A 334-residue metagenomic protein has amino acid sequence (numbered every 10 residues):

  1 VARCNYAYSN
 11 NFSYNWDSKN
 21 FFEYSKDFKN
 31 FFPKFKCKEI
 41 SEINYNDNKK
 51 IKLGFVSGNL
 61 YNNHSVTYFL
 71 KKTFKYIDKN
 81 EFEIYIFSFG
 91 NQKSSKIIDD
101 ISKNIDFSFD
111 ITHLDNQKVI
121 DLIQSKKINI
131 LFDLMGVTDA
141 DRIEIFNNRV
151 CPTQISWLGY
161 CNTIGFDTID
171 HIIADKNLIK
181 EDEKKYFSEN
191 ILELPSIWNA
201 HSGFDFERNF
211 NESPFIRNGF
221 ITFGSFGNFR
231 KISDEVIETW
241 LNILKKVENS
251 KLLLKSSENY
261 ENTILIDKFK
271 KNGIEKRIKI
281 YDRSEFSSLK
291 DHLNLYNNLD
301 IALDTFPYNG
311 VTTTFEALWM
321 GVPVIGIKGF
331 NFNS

Functional and structural regions predicted by a protein language model:
V1-F220, N228, E238, K270-N272 (+4 more regions): Alpha-helical solenoid repeat scaffolds of the TPR/TPR-like class and their adjacent stem/linker regions that mediate
E81-E83, L241-K271, E275-R277: A conserved nucleotide-sugar
E83, P152-T153, K251, G321-P323: Proline-centered loop/turn at the N-terminus of a beta-strand
D133, F226, K255, D304 (+1 more regions): Thr-Gly-centered strand-to-loop micro-motif
I145, I243, E316-A317: Hydrophobic/aromatic ligand-binding patch that stacks against planar heteroaromatic rings of cofactors or nucleotides
T305-S334: Catalytic binding pocket for nucleotide-activated donors in carbohydrate/polymer assembly enzymes
